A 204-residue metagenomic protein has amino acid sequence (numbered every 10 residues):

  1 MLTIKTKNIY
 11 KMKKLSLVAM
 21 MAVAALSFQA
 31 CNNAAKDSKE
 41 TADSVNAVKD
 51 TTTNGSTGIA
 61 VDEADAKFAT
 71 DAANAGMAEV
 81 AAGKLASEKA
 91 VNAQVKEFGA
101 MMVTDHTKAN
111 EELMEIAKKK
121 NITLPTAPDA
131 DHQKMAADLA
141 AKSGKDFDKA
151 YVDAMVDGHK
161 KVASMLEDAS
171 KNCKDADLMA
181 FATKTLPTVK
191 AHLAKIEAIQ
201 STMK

Functional and structural regions predicted by a protein language model:
N8-M21, A25-K204: His/Met- and acidic-residue-enriched segments that coordinate or traffic transition-metal cofactors and support
